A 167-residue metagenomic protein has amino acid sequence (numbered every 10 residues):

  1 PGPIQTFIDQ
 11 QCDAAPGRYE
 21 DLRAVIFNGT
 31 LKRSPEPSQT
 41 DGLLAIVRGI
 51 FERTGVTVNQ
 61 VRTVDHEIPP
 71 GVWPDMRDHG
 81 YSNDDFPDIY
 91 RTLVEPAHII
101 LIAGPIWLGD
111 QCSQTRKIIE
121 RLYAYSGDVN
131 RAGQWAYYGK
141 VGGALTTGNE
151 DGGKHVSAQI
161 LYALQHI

Functional and structural regions predicted by a protein language model:
P1-A132: N-terminal beta1-alpha1-beta2 submodule of the flavodoxin-like/Rossmannoid cofactor-binding fold
S38, R131-I167: Short, glycine-/small-residue-rich phosphate/pyrophosphate-handling segment
